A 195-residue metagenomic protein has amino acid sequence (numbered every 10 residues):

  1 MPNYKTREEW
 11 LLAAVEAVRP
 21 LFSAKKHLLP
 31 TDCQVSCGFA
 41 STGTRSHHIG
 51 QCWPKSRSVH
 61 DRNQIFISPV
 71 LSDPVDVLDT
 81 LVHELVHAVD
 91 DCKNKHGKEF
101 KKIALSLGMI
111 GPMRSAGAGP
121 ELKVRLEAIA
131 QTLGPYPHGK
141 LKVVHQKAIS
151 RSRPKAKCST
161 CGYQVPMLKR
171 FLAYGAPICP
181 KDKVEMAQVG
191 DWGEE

Functional and structural regions predicted by a protein language model:
M1-D73, C92-E195: Metalloprotease/metallohydrolase-associated module, dominated by Zn2+-dependent proteases
D79-C92: Active-site recognition of the HExxH zinc-binding catalytic motif
